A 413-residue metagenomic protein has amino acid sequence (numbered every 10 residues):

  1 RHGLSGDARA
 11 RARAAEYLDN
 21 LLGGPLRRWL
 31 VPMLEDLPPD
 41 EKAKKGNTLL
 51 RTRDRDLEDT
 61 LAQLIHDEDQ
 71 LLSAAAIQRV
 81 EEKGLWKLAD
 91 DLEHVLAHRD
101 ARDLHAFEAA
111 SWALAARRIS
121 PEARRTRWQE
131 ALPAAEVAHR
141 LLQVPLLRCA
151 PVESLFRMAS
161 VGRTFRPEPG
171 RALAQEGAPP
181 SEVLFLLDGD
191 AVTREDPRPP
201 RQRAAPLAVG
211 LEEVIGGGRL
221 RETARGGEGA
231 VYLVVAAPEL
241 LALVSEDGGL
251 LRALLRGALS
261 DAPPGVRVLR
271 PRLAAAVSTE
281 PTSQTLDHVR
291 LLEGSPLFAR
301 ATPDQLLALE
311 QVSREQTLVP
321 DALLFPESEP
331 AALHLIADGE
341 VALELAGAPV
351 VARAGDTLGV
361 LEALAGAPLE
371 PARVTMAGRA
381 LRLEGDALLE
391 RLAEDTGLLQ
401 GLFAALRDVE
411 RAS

Functional and structural regions predicted by a protein language model:
R1-H2, G23-L34, R55-L64, L85-A97 (+1 more regions): Amphipathic alpha-helical scaffolding segments comprising HEAT/armadillo-like alpha-solenoid repeats
H2, A12-L21, A43-T52, Q63 (+3 more regions): Structural detector for internal amphipathic alpha-helices that build alpha-solenoid repeat scaffolds
A8, L30-L49: Eukaryotic alpha-helical solenoid repeat scaffolds
A8-R9, P39-D40, Q70-L71, A101-L104: Alpha-helix N-cap/helix-start positions at coil->helix boundaries
L22, D54-R55, S73, A363 (+1 more regions): Charged, long alpha-helical assembly modules
L49, Q63-D67, W128-L132: TPR-adjacent "capping" and linker segments in tetratricopeptide-repeat scaffold/adaptor proteins
R53-K83, H139-L142, V152-E153, S160 (+1 more regions): C-terminal accessory/binding modules appended to enzymatic or scaffolding proteins
A97, R102-S413: Cytosolic regulatory regions built on CNB/CRP/Popeye-like sensor folds
